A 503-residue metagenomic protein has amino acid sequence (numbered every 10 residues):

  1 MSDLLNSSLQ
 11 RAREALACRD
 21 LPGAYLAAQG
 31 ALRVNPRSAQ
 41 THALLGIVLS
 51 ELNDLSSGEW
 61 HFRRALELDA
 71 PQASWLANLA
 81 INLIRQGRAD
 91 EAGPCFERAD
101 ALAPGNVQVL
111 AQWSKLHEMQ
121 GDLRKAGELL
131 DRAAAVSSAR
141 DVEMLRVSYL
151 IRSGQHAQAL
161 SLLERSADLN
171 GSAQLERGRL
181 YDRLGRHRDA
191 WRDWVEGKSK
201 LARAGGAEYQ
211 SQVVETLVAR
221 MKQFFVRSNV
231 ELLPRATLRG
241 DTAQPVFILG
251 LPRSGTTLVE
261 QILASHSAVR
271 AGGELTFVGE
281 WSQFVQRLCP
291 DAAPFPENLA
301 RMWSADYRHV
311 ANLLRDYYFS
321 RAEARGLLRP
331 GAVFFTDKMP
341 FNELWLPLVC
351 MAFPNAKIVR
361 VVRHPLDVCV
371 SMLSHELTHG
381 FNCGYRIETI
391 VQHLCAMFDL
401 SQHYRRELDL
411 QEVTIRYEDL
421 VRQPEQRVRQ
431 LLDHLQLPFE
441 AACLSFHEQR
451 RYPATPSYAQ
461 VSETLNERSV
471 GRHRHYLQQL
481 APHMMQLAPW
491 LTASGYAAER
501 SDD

Functional and structural regions predicted by a protein language model:
L4-V34, I47, E51: Alpha-helical segment of the N-proximal tetratricopeptide repeat
P36, A70, P104, S137-S138 (+2 more regions): Short coil turns that delineate tetratricopeptide repeat
T41, W75, V109, V142-E143 (+1 more regions): TPR alpha-solenoid repeat register
R124, L129, G154-E164, Q174-G240 (+5 more regions): PAPS-dependent sulfotransferases, especially Golgi type II membrane carbohydrate sulfotransferases
R239-F353, V361: Phosphate-binding active sites in nucleotide-utilizing proteins
